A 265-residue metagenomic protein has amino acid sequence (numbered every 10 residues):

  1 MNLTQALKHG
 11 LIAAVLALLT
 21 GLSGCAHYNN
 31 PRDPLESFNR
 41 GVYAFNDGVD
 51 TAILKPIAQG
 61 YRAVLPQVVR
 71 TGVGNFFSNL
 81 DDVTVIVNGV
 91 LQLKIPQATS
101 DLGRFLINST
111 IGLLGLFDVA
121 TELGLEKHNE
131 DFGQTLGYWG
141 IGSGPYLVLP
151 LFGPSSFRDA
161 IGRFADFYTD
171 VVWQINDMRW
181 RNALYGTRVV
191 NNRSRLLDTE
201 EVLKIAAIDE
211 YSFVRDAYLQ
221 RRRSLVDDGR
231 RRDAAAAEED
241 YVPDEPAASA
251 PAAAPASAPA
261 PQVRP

Functional and structural regions predicted by a protein language model:
M1-A6: N-terminal secretory signal peptides that target proteins for export/translocation
G10-S23: Bacterial N-terminal signal peptides
T20-G41, T51-I53: Bacterial Sec signal peptide processing site at the extreme N-terminus
A26, W139-P265: A structured, mid-to-C-terminal "fold-capping" secondary-structure block
A52-V69: Membrane interface segments of multi-pass transport proteins and intramembrane proteases
G74-F76: Beta-rich strand-turn-strand
N79, I86-F157: Mid-length scaffold segments of soluble, non-membrane domains
